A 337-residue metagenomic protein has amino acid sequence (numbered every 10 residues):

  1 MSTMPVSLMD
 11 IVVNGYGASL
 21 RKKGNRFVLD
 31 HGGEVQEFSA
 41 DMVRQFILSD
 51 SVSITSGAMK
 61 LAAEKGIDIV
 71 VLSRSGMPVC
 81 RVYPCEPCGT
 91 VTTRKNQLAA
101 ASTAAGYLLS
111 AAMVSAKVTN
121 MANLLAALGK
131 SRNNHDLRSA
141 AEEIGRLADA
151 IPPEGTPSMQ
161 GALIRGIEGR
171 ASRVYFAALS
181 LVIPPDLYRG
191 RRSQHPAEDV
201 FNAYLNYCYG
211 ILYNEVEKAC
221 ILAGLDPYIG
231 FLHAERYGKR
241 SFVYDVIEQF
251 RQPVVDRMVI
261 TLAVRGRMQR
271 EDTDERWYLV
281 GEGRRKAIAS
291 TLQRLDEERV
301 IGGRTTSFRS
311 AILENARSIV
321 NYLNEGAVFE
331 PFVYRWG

Functional and structural regions predicted by a protein language model:
M1-K23, D30, E37, V79 (+1 more regions): Active-site helix-to-loop segments that bind/position phosphate- or nucleotide-bearing substrates and donors across
H31-G33, D50: Short, well-ordered turn and helix-capping elements at secondary-structure junctions
G33, M42, A63-K65, V71: An N-terminal structural lobe/cap that precedes and organizes the functional/catalytic core across diverse proteins
A40-I54: Extracellular/luminal Protease-associated
F46-S49, I67-S73: Short hydrophobic alpha-helical runs that function as membrane-insertion/retention elements
T55, S75-R81: Short gly/pro/ser/thr-enriched loop/turn and capping motifs at secondary-structure boundaries
E64-V70, M77, E86-T90: A short alpha->loop->secondary-structure connector
